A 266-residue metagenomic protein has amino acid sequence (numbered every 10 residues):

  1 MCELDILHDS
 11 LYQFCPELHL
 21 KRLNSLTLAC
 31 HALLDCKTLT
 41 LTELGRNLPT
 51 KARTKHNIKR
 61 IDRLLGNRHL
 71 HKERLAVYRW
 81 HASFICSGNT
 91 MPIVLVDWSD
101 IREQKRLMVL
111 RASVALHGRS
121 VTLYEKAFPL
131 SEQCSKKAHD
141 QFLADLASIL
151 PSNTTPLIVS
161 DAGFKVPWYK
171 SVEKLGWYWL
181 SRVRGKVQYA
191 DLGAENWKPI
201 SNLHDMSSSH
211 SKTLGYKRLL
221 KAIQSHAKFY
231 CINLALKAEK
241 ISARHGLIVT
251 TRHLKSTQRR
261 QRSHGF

Functional and structural regions predicted by a protein language model:
M1-T38, T50, N57, A76-V77 (+3 more regions): Single, function-defining residue in the core of a domain
E43-K51: DNA-recognition alpha helix
P49, G66-L70, C86, D100 (+1 more regions): Generic short alpha-helical segment signal, independent of protein family or function, capturing local helix propensity
T54-G66: Major-groove recognition helix of helix-turn-helix-like DNA-binding domains
L64-Y78: Short, basic alpha-helical nucleic acid-contact segments in DNA-binding proteins and DNA transaction factors
H81-F84: Short, compositionally biased leader-like segments
D97-V109: An active-site-proximal beta-strand-loop segment
